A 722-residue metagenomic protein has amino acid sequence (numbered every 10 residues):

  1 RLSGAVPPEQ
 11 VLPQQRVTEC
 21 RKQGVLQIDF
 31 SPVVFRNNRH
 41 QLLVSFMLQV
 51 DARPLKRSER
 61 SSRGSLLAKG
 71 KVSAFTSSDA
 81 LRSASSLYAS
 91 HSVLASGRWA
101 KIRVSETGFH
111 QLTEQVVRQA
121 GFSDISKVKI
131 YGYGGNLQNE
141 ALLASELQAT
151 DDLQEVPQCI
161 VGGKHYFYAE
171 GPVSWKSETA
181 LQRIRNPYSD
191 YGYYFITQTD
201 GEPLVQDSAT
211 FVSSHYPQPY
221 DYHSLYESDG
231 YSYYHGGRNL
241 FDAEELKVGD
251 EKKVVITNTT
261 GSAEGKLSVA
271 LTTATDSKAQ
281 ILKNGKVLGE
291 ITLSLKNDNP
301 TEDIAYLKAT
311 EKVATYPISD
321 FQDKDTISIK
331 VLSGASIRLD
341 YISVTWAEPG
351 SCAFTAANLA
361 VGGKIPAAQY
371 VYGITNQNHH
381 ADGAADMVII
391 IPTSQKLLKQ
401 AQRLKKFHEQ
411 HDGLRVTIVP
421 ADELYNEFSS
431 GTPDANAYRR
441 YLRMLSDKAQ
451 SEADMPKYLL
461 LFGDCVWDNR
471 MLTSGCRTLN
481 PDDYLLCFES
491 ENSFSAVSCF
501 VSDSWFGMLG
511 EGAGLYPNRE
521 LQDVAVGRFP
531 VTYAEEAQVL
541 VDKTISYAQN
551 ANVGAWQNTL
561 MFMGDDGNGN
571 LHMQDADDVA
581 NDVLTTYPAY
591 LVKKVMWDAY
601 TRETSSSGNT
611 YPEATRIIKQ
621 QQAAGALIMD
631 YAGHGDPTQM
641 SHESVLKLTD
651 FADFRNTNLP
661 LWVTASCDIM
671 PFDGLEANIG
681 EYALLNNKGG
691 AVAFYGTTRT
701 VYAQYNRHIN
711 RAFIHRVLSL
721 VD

Functional and structural regions predicted by a protein language model:
R1-D722: Cysteine-dependent hydrolase recognition
